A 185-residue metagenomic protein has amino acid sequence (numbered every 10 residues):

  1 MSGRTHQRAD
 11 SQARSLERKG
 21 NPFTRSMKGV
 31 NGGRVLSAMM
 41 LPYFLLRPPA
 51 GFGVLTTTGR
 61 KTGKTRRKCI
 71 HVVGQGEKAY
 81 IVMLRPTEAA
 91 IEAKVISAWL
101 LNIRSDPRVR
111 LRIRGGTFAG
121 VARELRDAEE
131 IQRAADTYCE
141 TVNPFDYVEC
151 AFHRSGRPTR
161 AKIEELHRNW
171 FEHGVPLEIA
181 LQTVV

Functional and structural regions predicted by a protein language model:
G3-R18, P86-G174, Q182-V185: Short, structured beta-strand-loop surface elements
K19-T65: Short, conserved active-site entrance elements at the starts or edges of catalytic domains
L41, T56-G59, R67-I70, I96-W99 (+1 more regions): Short secondary-structure capping micro-motifs at structural edges
L46-R47, K64, K68, V73 (+3 more regions): A generic structural signal for short, solvent-exposed coil/turn residues that cap or connect secondary-structure
A50-E88: Short beta-strand segments
F52, G174-E178: Short hydrophobic/aromatic beta-strand or adjacent loop that forms the aromatic wall/cage of a ligand/substrate-binding
